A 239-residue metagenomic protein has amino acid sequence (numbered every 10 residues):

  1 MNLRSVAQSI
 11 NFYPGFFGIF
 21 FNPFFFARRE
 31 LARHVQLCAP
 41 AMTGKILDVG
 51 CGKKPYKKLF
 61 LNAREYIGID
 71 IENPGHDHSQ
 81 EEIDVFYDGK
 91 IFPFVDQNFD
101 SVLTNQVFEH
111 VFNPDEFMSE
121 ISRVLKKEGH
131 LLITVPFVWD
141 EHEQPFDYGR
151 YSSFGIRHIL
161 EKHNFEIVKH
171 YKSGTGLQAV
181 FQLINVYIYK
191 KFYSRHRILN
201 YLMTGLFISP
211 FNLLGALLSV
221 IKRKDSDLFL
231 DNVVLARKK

Functional and structural regions predicted by a protein language model:
M1-P40: Class I SAM-dependent methyltransferase Rossmann-like catalytic core, especially the SAM/SAH-binding loop
L3-Q8, G18, G44, E128-H130 (+1 more regions): Short hydrophobic/aromatic-rich motifs at helix boundaries and adjacent loops
G18, N22-F25, F108, Y201 (+1 more regions): Charge-dense, low-complexity intrinsically disordered segments
F26-A32, D48-G50, E81-V85, A216-L218: Short gly/ser/thr-rich secondary-structure transition/capping motifs
L37-C38, G44-E143, S152-R157, L235-R237: Conserved SAM-binding loop
F112-E120, H130-R237: S-adenosyl-L-methionine-dependent methyltransferase catalytic module, highlighting the catalytic core
